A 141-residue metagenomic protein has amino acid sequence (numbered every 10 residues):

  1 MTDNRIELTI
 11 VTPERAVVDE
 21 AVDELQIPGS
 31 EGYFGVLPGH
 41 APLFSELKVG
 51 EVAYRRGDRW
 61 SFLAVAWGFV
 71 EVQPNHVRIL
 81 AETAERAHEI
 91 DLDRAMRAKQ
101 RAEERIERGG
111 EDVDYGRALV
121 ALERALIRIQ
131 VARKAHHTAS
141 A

Functional and structural regions predicted by a protein language model:
M1-R5: Extreme N-terminus of proteins, especially the signal/transit-peptide cleavage junction and the first residues
E7-R97, R101: Compact, glycine-rich, soluble single-domain proteins
A84-A141: Acidic/glycine-rich phosphate/pyrophosphate-binding loops and surrounding catalytic core that coordinate Mg2+
